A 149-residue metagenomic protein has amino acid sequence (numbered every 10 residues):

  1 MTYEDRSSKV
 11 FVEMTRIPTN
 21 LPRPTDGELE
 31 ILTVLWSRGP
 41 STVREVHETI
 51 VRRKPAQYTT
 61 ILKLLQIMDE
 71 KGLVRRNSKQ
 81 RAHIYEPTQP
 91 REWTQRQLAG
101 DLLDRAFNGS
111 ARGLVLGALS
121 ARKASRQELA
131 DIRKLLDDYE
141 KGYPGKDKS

Functional and structural regions predicted by a protein language model:
M1-R16, Q97, S120-S149: C-terminal regulatory/oligomerization modules of transcriptional regulators
P22-G27, K79-L98: Short, cationic-aromatic polyanion-contact patches
D26-V34, E45: Pre-recognition alpha-helix immediately N-terminal to the DNA-recognition helix within helix-turn-helix or winged-helix
S41-I50: Short acidic, hydrophobic short linear motifs in intrinsically disordered regions
L62-Q66: Short, hydrophobic-biased segments on the C-terminal half of alpha helices that form "recognition helices"
G72: Glycine-centered, phosphate/nucleic-acid-interacting loop/turn motifs that mediate DNA/RNA or nucleotide
R75-R76: Short beta-strand "wing" residues that participate in macromolecule-binding interfaces
Q89-L116: Conserved segment of winged-helix/HTH DNA-binding domains
